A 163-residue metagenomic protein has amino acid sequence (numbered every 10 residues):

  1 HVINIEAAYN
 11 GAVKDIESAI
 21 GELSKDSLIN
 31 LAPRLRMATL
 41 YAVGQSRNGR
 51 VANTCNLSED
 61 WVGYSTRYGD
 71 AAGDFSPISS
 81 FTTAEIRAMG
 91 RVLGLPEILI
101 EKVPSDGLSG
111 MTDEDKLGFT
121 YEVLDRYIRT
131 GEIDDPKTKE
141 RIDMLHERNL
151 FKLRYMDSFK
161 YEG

Functional and structural regions predicted by a protein language model:
H1-A8, K14, S18-L31, Y41 (+2 more regions): ATP/NTP-dependent adenylation/nucleotidyl-transfer catalytic domains that generate, transfer, or process NMP-activated
R34: Catalytic-core regions of hydrolytic enzymes
M37-T39: A generic local structural motif
